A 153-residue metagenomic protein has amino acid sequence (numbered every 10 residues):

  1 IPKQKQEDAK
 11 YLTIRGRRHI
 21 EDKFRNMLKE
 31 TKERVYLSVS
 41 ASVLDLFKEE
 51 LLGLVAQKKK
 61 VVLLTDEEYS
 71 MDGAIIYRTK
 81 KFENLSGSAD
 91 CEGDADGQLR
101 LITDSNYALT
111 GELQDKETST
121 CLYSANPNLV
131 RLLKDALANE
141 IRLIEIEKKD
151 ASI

Functional and structural regions predicted by a protein language model:
I1-V62: PLD-like (HKD) phosphodiesterase/transphosphatidyltransferase domain
L46-I153: PLD/PLD-like phosphodiesterase catalytic module centered on the HKD motif
